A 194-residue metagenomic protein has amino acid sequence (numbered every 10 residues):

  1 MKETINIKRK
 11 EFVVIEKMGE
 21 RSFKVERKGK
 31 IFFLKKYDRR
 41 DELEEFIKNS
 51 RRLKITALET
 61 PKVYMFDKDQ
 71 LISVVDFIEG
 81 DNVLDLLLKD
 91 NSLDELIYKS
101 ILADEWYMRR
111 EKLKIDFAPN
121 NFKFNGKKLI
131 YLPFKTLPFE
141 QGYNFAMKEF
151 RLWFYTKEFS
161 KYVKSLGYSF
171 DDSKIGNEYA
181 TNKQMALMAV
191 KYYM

Functional and structural regions predicted by a protein language model:
K8-I47: ATP-binding glycine-rich loop module of kinase domains
F32, E59, S73, I130-L132: Protein kinase-like catalytic core scaffold
F33-R39, D76, P133-K135: Active-site ExK catalytic segment of metal-dependent nucleases
N49-E59: Structural motif at the C-terminus of the N-lobe alphaC helix and the adjacent alphaC-beta4 loop of the Hanks-type
P61-K99: Conserved structural core of kinase catalytic domains
E105-K112: Protein kinase catalytic-loop region centered on the HRD/HxD motif
K112, N125-M194: C-lobe/activation-segment region of protein kinase-like
K112-P119: Catalytic-loop of the protein kinase fold
